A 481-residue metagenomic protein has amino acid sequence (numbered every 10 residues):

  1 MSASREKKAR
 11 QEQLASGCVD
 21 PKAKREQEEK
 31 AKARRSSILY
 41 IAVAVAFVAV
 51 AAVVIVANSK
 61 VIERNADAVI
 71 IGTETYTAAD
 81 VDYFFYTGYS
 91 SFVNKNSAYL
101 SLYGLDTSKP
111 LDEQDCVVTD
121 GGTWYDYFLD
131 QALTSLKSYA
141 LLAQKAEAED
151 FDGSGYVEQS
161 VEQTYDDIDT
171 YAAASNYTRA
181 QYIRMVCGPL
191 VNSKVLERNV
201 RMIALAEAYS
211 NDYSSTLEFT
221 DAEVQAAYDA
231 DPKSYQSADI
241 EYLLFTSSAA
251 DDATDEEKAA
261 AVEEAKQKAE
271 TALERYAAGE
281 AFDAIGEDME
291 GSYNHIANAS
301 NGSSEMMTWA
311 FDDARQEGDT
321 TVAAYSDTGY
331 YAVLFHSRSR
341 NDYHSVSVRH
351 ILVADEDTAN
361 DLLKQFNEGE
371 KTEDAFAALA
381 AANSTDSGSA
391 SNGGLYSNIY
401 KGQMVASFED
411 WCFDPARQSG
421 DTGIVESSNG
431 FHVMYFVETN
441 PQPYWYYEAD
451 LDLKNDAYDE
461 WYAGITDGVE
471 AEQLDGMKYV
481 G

Functional and structural regions predicted by a protein language model:
M1-A15: N-terminal targeting leaders characterized by basic, low-complexity, disordered sequences that direct proteins
A15-A42, V54-R64, I183-E264, T271 (+3 more regions): PPIase-associated folding chaperone regions across multiple families
K60-K194: N-terminal targeting/tethering segments
I70, T75, D288, Y325-S326 (+1 more regions): A general beta-strand register signal
D167-T178, S234-S237, F282-A284, S292-A299 (+1 more regions): Secretory-pathway/luminal and periplasmic proteins that interact with or process carbohydrate-rich
E280-E290, A375-T385: Short, well-ordered alpha-helical segments enriched in acidic and aromatic residues
L395-I399: Charged, composition-biased interaction segments
